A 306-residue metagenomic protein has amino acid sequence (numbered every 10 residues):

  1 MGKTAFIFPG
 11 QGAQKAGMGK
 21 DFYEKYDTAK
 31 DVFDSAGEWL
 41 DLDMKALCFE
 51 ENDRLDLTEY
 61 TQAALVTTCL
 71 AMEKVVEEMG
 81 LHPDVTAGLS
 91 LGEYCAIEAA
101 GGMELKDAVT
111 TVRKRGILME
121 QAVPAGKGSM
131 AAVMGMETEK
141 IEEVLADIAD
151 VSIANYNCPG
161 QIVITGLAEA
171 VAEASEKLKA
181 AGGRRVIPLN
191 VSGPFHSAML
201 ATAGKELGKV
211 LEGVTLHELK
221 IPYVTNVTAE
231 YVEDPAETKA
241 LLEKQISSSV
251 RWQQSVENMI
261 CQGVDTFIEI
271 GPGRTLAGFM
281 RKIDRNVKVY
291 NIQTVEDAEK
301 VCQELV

Functional and structural regions predicted by a protein language model:
M1-G2, G213, H217-Y231, E237 (+3 more regions): Cys-dependent protein tyrosine phosphatase-like superfamily
G2-K140, R185, L189, T266-E296: FabD-like malonyl-/acyl-CoA
Q11-A13, L40, A100-S247: Alpha/beta catalytic cores of group-transfer enzymes, especially the acyltransferase/condensing modules of polyketide
C48, L145, S175, M280 (+1 more regions): Short, flexible helix/strand-to-coil boundary loops that buttress conserved ligand/catalytic motifs in alpha/beta
E77, K179, I260-C261: Non-catalytic positions within long, well-ordered alpha-helices that form the structural scaffold/packing of enzyme
